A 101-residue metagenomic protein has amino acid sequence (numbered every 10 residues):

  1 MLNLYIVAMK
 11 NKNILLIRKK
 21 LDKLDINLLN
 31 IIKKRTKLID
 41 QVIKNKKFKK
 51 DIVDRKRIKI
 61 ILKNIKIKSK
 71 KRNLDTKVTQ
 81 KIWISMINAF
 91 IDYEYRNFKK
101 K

Functional and structural regions predicted by a protein language model:
L2-K101: Domain-level signature for soluble enzymes in the chorismate/prephenate branch of the shikimate pathway
